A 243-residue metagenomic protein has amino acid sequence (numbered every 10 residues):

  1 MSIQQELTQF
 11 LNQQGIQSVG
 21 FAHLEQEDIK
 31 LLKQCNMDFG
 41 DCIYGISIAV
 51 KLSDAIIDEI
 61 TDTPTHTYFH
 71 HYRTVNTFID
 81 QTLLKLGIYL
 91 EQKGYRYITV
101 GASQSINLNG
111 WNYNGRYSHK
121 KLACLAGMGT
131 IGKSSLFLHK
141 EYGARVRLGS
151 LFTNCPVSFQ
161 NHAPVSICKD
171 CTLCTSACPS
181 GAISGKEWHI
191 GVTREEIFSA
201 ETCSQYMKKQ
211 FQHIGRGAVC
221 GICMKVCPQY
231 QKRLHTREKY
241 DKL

Functional and structural regions predicted by a protein language model:
M1-T74: Non-catalytic, usually N-terminal nucleic-acid engagement modules in DNA/RNA processing proteins
T74-L243: Catalytic cores of enzyme domains
